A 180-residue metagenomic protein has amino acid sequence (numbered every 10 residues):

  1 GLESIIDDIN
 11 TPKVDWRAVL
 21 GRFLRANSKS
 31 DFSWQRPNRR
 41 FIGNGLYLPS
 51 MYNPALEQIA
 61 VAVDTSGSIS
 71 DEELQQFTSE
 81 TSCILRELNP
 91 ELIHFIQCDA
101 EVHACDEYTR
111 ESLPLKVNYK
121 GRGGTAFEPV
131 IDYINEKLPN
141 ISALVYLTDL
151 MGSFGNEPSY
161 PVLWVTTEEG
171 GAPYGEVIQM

Functional and structural regions predicted by a protein language model:
G1-L2, T109-L113: Short acidic (Asp/Glu) and glycine-rich catalytic loops that position anionic groups and cofactors
E3-A60, I69-E72: Acidic, polar low-complexity linker/tail segments
W16, E73, G123-F127: Phosphate/oxyanion-binding active-site loops and adjacent basic polyanion-contact surfaces
S28, N53-R110, V117, P129-T148 (+2 more regions): Von Willebrand factor
R110, Y174-M180: Von Willebrand factor A/integrin I-like adhesion domains
P114, E157-P158, V162: Conserved subregion of the PPM/PP2C metallophosphatase catalytic domain
L115-G123: A short acidic, glycine-rich active-site loop that binds or catalyzes chemistry on phosphate/adenosine moieties
S153-S159, E169-G175: Short loop/helix-cap segments at secondary-structure boundaries that form the rim of catalytic
